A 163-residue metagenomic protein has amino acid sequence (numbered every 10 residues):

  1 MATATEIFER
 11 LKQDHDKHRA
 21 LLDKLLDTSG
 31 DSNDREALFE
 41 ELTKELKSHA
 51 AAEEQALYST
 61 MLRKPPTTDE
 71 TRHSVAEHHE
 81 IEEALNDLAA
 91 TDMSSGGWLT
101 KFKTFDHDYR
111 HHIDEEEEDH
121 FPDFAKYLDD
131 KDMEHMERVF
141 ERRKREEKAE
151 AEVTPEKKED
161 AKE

Functional and structural regions predicted by a protein language model:
M1-E163: Small-residue-biased structural context
